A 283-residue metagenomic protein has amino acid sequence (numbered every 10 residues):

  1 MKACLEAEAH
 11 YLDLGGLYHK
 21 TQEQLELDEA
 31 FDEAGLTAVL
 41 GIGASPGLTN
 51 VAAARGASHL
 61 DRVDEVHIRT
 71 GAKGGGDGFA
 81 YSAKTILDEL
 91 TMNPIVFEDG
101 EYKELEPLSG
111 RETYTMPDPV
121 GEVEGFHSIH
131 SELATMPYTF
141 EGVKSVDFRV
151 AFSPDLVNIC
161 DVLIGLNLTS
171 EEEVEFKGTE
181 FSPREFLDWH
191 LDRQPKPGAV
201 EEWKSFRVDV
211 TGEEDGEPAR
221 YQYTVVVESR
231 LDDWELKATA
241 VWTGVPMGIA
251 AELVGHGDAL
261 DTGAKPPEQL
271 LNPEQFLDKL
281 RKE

Functional and structural regions predicted by a protein language model:
K2, L14-A38: Rossmann-fold NAD(P)-binding glycine/threonine-rich loop
L5, D32, R281: Anion (oxyanion) recognition and catalysis
E8: Glycine-centered flexible beta-alpha turn that most often forms the glycine-rich phosphate-binding loop
G16, L40-P46, T239-T243: Active-site nucleophile and cofactor-binding loops and adjacent substrate-binding regions of central metabolic enzymes
Y18-T21, P46, E185: Short, small-residue-enriched loops and turns at beta-alpha junctions that line or gate enzyme active sites
A30, A34-G74: Adenosine-phosphate binding glycine-rich loop
S58-E283: C-terminal catalytic/substrate-binding lobe primarily of soluble NAD(P)-dependent oxidoreductases
